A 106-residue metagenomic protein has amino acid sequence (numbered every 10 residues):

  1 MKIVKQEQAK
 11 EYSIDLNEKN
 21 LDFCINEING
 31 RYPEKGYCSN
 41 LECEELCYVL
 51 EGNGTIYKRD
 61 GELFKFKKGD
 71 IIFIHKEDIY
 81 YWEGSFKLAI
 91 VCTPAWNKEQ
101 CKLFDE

Functional and structural regions predicted by a protein language model:
K2-C38, C43: A short glycine-rich, His/Asp/Glu-containing loop-to-beta-strand
I3, N20-D22, G84-E106: Double-stranded beta-helix
K19-C24, E45, G52, E62 (+1 more regions): A generic structural signal for short beta-strands and their flanking turns/coil linkers
C24-N26, C47, A89: Conserved hydrophobic/aromatic positions in well-ordered beta-strands
S39-I56: Short, conserved beta-strand element in jelly-roll/cupin
N40, Y48, F66, W82-G84: Conserved strand-loop elements at the edges of beta-sheets that form or border functional pockets
I56-Y57, I74, D78-S85, I90: Short beta-strand His + acidic residue motifs that chelate non-heme Fe in jelly-roll/DSBH and cupin folds
D60-E77: Short acidic-glycine-tyrosine-enriched beta hairpin
